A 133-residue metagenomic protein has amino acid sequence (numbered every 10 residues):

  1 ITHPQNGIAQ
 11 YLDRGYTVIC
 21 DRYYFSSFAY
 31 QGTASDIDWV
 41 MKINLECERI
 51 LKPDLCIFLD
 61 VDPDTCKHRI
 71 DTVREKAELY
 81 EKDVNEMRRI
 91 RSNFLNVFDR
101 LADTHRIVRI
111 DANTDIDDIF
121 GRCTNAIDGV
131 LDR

Functional and structural regions predicted by a protein language model:
I1-V18: Phosphate-binding/switch loop-helix module in NTP-utilizing enzymes
N6, S35, G121-R122: Generic recognition of short, well-ordered alpha-helical segments
D13-R14, L51-K52, T104: Short loop/turn elements that form and flank the Walker-type P-loop nucleotide-binding site in RecA-like NTPase cores
I19, L55-I57, V108-I110: Hydrophobic/aromatic beta-strand patches that form the interior of the parallel beta-sheet core in alpha/beta enzyme
R22: Walker B catalytic acidic pair
S27-N93: A glycine- and Lys/Arg-enriched "phosphate-lid" helix/loop adjacent to the NTP-binding pocket of small-molecule kinases
D64-R133: NTP-dependent small-molecule kinase module
